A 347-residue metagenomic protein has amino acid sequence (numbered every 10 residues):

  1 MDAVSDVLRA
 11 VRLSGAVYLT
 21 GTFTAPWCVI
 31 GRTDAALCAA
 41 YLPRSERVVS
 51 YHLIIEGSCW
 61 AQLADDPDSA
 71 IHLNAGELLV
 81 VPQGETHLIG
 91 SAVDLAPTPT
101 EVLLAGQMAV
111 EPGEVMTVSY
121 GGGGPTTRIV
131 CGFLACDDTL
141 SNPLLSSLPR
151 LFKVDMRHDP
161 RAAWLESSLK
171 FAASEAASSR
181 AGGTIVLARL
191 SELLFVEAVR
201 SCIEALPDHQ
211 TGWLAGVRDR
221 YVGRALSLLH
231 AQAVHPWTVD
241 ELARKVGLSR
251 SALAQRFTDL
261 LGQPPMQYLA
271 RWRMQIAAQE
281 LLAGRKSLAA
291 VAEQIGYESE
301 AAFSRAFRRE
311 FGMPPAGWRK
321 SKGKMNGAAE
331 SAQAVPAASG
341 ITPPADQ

Functional and structural regions predicted by a protein language model:
M1-I30, G124-R128, N142-P160, G327-D346: A short, N-terminal "cap"/entry segment at the start of jelly-roll beta-barrel domains of the cupin/DSBH fold
M1-I71, E77, L88-V118, T342: Generic protein-terminus/edge-of-domain signal
I54, L229-Q232, E280-L281: Short helix-to-turn junction characteristic of helix-turn-helix DNA-binding domains, especially the helix
W60, A70, P236, Y268 (+2 more regions): Residue at a beta-strand N-cap/secondary-structure junction
N74-A75, P82: Residue-level recognition of short, solvent-exposed, well-ordered loop/turn junctions that link secondary-structure
T127-K153, R157-L228: An amphipathic alpha-helical interaction segment
L193, E197-I203, R224-Q275, A292-G317 (+1 more regions): Basic/polar phosphate-binding segments, predominantly the helix-turn-helix DNA-binding elements of transcriptional
Q279, K286-S287, Q294, A301-Q347: …primarily DNA-binding HTH/wHTH and HhH modules…
